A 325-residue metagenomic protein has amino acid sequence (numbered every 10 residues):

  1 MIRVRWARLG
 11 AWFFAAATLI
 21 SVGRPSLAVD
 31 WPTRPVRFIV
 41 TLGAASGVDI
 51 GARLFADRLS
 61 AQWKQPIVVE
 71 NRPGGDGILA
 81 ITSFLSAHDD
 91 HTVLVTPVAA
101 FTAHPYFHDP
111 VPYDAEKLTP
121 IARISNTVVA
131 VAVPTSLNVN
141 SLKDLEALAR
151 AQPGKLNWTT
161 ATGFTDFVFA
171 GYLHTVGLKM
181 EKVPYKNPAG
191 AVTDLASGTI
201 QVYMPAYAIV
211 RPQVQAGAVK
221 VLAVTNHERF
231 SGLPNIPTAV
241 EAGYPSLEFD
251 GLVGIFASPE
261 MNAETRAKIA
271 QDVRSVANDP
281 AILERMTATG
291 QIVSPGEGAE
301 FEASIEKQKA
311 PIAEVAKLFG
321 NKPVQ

Functional and structural regions predicted by a protein language model:
M1-W6: N-terminal secretory signal peptides that target proteins for export/translocation
G10-S21: Bacterial N-terminal signal peptides
G23-P25: N-terminal signal peptide c-region/cleavage motif recognized by signal peptidases
L27-K117, K155, F164-T165, G177-V202 (+3 more regions): N-terminal (or domain-start) structured segment
T33-P35, T175-L178, A263-Q325: An extracytoplasmic/periplasmic, membrane-proximal ligand-sensing/linker region
S86-H91, Y106-G190, A239-E241, L252-R285: Hinge/capping helix and adjacent helix->loop/strand transition within the periplasmic-binding protein
A99-D109, D166, A170-T175, V202-I236 (+1 more regions): A ligand-binding cleft/hinge motif common to bilobed small-molecule-binding domains
D114, V210-N278, K307-A310, V324-Q325: C-terminal lobe and pocket-closing loops of periplasmic/extracytoplasmic Venus-flytrap solute-binding proteins
